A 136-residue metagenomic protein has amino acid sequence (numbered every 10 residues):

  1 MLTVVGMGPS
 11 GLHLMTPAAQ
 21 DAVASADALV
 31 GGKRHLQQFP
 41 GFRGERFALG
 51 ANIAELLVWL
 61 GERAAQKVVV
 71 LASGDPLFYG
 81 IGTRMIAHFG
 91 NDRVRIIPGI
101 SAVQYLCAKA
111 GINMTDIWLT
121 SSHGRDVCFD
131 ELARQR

Functional and structural regions predicted by a protein language model:
M1-Y105, I112, H123-D126, D130: Class I S-adenosyl-L-methionine
D130-R136: Short, intrinsically disordered, charge-balanced linker/junction segments flanking boundaries in proteins
